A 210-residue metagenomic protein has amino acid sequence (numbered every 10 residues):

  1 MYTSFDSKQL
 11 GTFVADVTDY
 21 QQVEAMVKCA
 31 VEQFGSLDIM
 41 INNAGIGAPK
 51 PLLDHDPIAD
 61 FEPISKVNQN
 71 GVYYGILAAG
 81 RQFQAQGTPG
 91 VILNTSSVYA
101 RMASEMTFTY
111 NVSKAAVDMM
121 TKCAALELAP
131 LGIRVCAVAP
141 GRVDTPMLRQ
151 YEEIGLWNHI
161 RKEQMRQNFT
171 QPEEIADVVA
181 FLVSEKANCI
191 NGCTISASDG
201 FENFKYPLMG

Functional and structural regions predicted by a protein language model:
I46, P57-Y74, L93, Y110 (+3 more regions): Catalytic Tyr-X3-Lys loop
G47-E62, A85, M106-T109, R149-E152 (+1 more regions): Conserved mid-core segment of classical short-chain dehydrogenase/reductases
K50, A180, N191-G210: Short C-terminal tail/terminal secondary-structure segment of NAD(P)H-dependent dehydrogenase/reductase domains
I76, S113, T121: Active-site helix of classical SDR
R81, L126-E127, N188: Alpha-helical segment proximal to the catalytic Tyr-Lys
S97: Residue(s) in the substrate-gating loop at a strand-loop-helix junction that position the organic substrate next
A103-N111, C123: Active-site loop-to-helix junction immediately N-terminal to the catalytic Tyr of the SDR YXXXK motif in Rossmann-fold
A129, R134, I190-G192: Short, small/polar-rich loop/turn modules that mediate ligand/substrate recognition or access, typified
